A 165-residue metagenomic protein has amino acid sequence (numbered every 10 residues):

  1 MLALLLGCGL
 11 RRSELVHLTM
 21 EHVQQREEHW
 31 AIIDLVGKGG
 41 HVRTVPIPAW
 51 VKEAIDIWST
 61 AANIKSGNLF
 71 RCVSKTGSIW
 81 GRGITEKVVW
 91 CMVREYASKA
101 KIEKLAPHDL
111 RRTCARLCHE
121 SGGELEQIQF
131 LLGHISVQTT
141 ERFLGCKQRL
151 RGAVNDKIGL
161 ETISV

Functional and structural regions predicted by a protein language model:
M1-S13, I32-I33, R116-L117, G159: Short pre-functional
A3, G7, R111-I135, R142: C-terminal catalytic core of tyrosine-transesterase DNA break-rejoin enzymes
L4, T85, P107-H108: Residue-level marker of regulatory loop/turn positions in helix-turn-helix DNA-binding domains and in histidine
R12-S13, H17-D56, Q138: Conserved tyrosine-mediated DNA breakage-rejoining catalytic core shared by Y-recombinases
V36-G39, L132-K157: Catalytic-site neighborhood detector that most strongly recognizes the C-terminal catalytic loop/helix of tyrosine
G37-I57, N68-M92: C-terminal catalytic core of Y-nucleophile DNA break-rejoin enzymes
I158-V165: C-terminal secondary-structure termini that scaffold catalytic or DNA-interacting sites
